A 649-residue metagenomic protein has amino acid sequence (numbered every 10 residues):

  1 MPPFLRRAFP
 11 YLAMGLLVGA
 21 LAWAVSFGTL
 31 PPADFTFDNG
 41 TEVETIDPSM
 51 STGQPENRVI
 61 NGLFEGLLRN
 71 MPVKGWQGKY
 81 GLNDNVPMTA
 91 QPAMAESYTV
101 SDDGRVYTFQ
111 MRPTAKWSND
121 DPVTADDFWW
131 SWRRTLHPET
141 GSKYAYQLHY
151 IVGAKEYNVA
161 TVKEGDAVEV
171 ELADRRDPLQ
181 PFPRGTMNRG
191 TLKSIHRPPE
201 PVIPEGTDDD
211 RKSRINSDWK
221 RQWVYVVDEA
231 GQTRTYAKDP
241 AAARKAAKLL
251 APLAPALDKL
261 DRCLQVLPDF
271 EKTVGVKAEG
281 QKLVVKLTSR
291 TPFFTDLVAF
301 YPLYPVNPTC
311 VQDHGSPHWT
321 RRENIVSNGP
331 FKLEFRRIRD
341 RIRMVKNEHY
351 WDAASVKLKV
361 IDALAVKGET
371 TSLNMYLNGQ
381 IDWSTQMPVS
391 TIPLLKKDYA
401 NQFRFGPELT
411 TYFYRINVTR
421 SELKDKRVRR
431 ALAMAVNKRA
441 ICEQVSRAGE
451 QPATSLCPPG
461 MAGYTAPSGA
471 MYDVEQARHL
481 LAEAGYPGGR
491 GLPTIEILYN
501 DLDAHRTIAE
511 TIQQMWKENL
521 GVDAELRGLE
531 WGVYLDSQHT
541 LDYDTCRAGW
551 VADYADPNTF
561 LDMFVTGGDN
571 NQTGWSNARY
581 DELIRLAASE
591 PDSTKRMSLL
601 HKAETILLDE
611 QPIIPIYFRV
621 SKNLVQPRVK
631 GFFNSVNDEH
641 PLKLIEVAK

Functional and structural regions predicted by a protein language model:
P10, F27, I338, A482-A552 (+2 more regions): Ligand/substrate-recognition segments at binding pockets and active sites
G28, V276, C442-E443, G463 (+4 more regions): Extracytoplasmic/peripheral linker and loop segments enriched in polar/acidic and small residues with frequent Thr/Pro
D38-D102, N324-V326: N-terminal lobe/hinge region of extracytoplasmic solute-binding protein
M71-K74, G81-N85, T191-V274, A278-K282 (+4 more regions): Gly/Pro-rich hinge or "lid" segments in bacterial periplasmic/extracellular proteins
E96-Y225, E229-L249, V284, M375 (+1 more regions): Aromatic- and charge-enriched surface segment that lines or borders ligand/interaction sites
E334-V345, D362-R420, R439, E443: Extracellular/periplasmic solute-recognition and catalytic clefts
R343-K346, D352, R404, K424-Q514 (+4 more regions): Append "and occasionally in soluble cytosolic enzymes with long acidic Gly/Pro-rich linkers
N623-K649: Long beta-strand-rich cores associated with HINT superfamily self-processing modules
